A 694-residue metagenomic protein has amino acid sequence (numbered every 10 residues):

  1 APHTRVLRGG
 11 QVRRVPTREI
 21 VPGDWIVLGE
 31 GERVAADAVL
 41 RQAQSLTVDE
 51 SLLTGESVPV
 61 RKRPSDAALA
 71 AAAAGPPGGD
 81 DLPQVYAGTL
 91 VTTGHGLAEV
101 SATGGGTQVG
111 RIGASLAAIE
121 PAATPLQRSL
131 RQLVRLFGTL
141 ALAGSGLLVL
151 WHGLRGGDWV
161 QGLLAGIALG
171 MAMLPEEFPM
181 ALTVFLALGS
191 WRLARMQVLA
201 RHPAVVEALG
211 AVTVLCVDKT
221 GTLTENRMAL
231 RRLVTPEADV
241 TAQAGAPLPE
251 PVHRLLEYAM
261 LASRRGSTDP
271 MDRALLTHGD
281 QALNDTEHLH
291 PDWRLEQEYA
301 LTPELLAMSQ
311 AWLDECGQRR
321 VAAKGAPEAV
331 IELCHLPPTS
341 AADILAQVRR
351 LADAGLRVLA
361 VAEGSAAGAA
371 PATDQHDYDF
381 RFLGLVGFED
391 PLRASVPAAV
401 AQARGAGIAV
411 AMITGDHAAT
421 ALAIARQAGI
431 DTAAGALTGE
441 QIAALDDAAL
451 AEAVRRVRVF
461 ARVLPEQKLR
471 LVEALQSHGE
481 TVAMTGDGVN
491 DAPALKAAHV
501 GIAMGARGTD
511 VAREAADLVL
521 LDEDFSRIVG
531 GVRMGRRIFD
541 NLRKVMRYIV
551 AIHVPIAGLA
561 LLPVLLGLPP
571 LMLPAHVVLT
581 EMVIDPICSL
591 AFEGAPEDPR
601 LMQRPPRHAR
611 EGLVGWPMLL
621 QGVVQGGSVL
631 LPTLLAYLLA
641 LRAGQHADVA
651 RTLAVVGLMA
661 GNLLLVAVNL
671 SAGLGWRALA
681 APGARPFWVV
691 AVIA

Functional and structural regions predicted by a protein language model:
A1-L7, G106-A118, L154, Q161-G162 (+5 more regions): Juxtamembrane helix-loop transition segments at the membrane interface in multi-pass membrane proteins
A1-T4, G105, L116-M196, V205 (+4 more regions): Hydrophobic alpha-helical segments characteristic of transmembrane helices in integral membrane transporters
P2-R128, P247-E250, L256, A444-V454 (+2 more regions): Cytosolic catalytic regions of P-type ion-transporting ATPases
R8, P125-R135, G166-G170, R201-A211 (+4 more regions): Membrane-interface segments at loop-to-transmembrane junctions
T47, T54, P64-D66, A70 (+5 more regions): Basic, amphipathic juxtamembrane/active-site segments that coordinate anionic phosphate or diphosphate groups
Q84-T92, A211-F382, F388, A401-Q402 (+7 more regions): Cytosolic catalytic regions of ATP/NTP-dependent phosphoryl-transfer enzymes
S129, R155-A168, F178-A181, V198-L209 (+2 more regions): Membrane-water interface of transmembrane alpha-helices in multipass transporters/channels
L148, L186, T432-M484, A498-R677: Membrane-embedded transport module
